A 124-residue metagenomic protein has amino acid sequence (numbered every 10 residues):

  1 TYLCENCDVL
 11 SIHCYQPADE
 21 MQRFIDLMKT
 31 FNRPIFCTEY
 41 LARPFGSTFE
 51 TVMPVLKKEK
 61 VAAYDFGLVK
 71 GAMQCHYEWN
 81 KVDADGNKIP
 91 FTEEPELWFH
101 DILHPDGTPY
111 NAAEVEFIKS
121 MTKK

Functional and structural regions predicted by a protein language model:
T1-K124: Substrate-binding clefts and catalytic carboxylate motifs of secreted carbohydrate-active enzymes
